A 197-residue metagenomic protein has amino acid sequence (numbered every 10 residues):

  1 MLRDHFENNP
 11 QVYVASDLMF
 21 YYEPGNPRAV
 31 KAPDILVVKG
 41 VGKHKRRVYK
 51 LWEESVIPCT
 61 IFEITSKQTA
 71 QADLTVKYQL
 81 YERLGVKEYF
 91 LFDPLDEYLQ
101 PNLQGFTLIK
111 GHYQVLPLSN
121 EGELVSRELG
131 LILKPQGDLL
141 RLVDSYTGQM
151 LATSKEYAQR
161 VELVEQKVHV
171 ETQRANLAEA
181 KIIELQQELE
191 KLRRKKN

Functional and structural regions predicted by a protein language model:
M1-D4, F20-P33, V38-T60, I64-L84 (+1 more regions): C-terminal interaction segment
N8-E23: A short acidic/basic microdomain associated with nuclease active sites
Y13-A15, F90-D93: A structural signal for short, well-ordered beta-strand segments and their strand-loop junctions that often border
K87: Short acidic/polar active-site loop segments enriched in Thr and Asp
